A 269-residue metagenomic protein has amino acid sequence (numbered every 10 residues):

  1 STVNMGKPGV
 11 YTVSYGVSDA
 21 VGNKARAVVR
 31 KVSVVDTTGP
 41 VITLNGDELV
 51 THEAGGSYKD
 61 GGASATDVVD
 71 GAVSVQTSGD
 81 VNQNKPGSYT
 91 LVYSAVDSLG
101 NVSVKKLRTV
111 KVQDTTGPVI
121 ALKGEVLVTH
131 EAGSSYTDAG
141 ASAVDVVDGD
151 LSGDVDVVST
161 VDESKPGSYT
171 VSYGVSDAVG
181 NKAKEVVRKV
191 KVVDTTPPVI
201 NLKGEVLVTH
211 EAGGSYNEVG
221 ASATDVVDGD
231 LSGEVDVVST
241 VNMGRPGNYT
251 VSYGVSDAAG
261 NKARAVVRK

Functional and structural regions predicted by a protein language model:
S1-V34, V50, V68-V110, D148-V190 (+3 more regions): Serine/threonine-rich, repeat-prone extracellular segments and beta-strand-based repeat modules of secreted/surface
T38-V69, T116-V147, T196-D228: Solvent-exposed, low-complexity, repeat-rich "mucin-like" stalks and linkers
